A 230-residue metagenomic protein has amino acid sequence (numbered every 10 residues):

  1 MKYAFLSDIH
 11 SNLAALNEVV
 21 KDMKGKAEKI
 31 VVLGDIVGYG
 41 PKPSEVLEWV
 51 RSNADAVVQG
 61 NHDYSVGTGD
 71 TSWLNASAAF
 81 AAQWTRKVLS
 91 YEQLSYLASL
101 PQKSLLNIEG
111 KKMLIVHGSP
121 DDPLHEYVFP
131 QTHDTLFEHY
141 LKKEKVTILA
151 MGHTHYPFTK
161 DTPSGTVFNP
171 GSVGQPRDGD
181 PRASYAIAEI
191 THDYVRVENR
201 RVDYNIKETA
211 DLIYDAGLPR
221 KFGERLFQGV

Functional and structural regions predicted by a protein language model:
M1-A4, L105-L114, T162-T166, Y194-R196: Beta-strand-turn-beta hairpins that frame and shape the catalytic cleft of phosphate-ester-processing enzymes
K2-L6, S11-A98: Core catalytic region of metal-dependent phosphoesterases/phosphodiesterases, especially metallo-beta-lactamase-like
D8-I9, L114-D121, T147-P157: Histidine-centered catalytic micro-motifs
L74-F80, G110-E144, P176: Active-site-proximal segments of metal-dependent phosphoesterases and phosphodiesterases across multiple
K103-L105, I115, T159, Y185-I187: Conserved hydrophobic/aromatic beta-strand scaffold that supports enzyme active sites
P130-P170: Anionic-ligand binding region
I148, K160-V230: Acidic, His/Gly-rich catalytic cores of divalent-metal-dependent hydrolytic chemistry
